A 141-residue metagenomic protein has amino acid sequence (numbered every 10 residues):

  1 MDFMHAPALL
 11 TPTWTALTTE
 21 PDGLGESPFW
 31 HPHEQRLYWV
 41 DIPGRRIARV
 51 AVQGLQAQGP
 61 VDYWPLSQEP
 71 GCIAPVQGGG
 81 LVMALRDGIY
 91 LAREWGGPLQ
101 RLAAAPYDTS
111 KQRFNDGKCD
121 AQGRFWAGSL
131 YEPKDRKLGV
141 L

Functional and structural regions predicted by a protein language model:
D2-L141: Sequence-structural signature of mature extracellular/luminal beta-sheet repeat domains, prominently beta-propellers
